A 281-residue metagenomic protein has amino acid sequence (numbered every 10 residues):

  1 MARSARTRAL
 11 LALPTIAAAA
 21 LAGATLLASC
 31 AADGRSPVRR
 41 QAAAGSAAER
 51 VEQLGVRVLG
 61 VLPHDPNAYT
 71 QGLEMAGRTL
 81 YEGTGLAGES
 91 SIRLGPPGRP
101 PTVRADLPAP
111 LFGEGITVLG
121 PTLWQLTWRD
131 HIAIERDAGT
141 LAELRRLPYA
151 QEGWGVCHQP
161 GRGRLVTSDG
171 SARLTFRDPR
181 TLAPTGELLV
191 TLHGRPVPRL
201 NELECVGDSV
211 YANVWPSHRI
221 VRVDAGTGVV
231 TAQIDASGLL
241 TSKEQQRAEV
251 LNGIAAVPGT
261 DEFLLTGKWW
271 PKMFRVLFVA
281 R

Functional and structural regions predicted by a protein language model:
A31-D33: Bacterial signal peptide processing site
G45-P66, P97-P100: A short helix->beta-strand "capping" segment at the edge of beta-propeller domains
L59-S91, A105-T117: Beta-strand-rich domains and repeat architectures in extracellular enzymes and scaffolds, especially beta-propellers
V61-P66, R104-A109, R145-Q151, L189-R195 (+2 more regions): Surface loop/turn motifs at the tips and blade-to-blade linkers of beta-strand repeat domains
T70, L200, Q246-A255: Signature of short aromatic-glycine-proline-rich micro-motifs recurring in repeat-based ectodomains
G72-E74, G115-T117, C157, E204 (+1 more regions): Conserved beta-strand position repeated across blades of beta-propeller domains
L80-A87, V118, L123-D130, L165-S171 (+2 more regions): Conserved beta-strand positions in repeat-built beta-propeller and related beta-rich domains
G95-R99, D137-L141, P179-L182, D224-G228 (+1 more regions): Short loop/turn segments that connect beta-strands within beta-propeller blades
